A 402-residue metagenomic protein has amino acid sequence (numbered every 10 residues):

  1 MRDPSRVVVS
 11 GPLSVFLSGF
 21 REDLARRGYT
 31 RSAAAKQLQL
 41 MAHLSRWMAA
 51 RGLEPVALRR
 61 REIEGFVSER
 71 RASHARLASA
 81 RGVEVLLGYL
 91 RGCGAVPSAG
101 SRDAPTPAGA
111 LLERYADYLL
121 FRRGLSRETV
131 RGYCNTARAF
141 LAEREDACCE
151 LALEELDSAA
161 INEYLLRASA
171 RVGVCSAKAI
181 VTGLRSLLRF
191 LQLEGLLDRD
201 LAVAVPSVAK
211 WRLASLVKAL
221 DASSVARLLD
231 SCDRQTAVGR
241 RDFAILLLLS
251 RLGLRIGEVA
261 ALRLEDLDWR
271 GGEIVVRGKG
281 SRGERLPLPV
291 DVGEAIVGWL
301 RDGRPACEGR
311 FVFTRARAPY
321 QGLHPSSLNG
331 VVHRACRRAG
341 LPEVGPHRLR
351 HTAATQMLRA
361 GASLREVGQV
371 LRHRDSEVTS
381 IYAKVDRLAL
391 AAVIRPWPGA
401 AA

Functional and structural regions predicted by a protein language model:
M1-A402: Conserved catalytic core of the tyrosine transesterase superfamily
